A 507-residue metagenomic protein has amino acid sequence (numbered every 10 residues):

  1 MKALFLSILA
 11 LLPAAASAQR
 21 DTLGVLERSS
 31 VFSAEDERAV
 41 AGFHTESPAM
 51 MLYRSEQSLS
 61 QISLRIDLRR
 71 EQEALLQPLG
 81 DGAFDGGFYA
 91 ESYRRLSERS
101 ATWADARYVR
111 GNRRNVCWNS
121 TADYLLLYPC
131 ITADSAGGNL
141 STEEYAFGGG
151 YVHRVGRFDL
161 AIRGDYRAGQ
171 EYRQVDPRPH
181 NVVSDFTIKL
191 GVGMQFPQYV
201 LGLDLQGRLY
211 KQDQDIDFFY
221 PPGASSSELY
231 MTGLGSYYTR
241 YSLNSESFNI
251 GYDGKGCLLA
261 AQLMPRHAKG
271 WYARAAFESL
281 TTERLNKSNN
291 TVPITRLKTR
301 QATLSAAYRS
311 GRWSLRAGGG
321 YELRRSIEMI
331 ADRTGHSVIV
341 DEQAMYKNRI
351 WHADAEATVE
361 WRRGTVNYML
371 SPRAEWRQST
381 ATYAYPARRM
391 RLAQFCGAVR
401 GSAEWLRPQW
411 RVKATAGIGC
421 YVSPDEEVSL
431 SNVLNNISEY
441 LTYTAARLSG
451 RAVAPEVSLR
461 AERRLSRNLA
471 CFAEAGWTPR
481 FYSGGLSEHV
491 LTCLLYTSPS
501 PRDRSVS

Functional and structural regions predicted by a protein language model:
S58-L64, A101-A106, F158-G164, L201-L205 (+8 more regions): Transmembrane beta-strands of outer-membrane beta-barrel proteins
I66-Q72, Y108-N112, H153-R157, Y166-Q170 (+11 more regions): Transmembrane beta-strands of outer-membrane beta-barrel pores
A74-P78, I131-G137, Y172-R178, N244-N249 (+5 more regions): Extracellular loop and loop/strand-boundary signature of outer-membrane beta-barrel proteins
G82-F88, S141-F147, H180-I188, D253-L259 (+6 more regions): Residues that define the transmembrane beta-barrel architecture of outer-membrane proteins
C117-I131, Q206-D253, T281-I294, G335-S337: Short, flexible helix-coil linker/hinge segments at the edges of structured domains or between repeats
N119-L126, P177-D185, F218-S227, N289-T295 (+5 more regions): Flexible, surface-exposed loop regions and adjacent strand-edge segments of Gram-negative outer-membrane beta-barrel
Y241-T365, L370: Long, internal scaffold/assembly segments composed of regular secondary structure
Y496-D503: Conserved small/polar residues in nucleotide/adenosyl-binding loops
